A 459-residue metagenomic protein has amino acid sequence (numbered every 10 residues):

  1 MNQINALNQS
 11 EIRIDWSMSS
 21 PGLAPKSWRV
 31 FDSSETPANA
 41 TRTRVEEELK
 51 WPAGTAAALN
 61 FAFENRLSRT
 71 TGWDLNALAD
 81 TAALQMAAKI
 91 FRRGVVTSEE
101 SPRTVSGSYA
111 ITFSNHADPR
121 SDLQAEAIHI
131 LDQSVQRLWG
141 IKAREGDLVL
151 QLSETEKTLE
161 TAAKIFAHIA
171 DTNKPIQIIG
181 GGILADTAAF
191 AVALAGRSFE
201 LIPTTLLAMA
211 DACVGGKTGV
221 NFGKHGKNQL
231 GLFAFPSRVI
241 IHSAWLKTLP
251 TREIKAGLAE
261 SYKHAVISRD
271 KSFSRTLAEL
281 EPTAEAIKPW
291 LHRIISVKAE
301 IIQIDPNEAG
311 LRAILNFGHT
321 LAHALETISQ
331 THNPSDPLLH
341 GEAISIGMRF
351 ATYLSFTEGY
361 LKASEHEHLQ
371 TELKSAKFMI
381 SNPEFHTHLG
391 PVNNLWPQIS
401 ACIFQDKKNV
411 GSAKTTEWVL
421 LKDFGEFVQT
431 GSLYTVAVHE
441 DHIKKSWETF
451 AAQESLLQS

Functional and structural regions predicted by a protein language model:
I4-W16, S20-D32, P37, L49-W51 (+2 more regions): ATP/NTP phosphate-donor binding region
I14-W16, W51, A62-N65, G72-D74 (+4 more regions): C-terminal charged capping/lid subdomain of soluble metabolic enzymes
L152, I179-G181, F317-G318: Glycine-rich beta-strand-to-loop/alpha-helix junction loops that act as flexible
I178-I179, I202: Structural motif
I183-F190, M209, A324: Short glycine/serine/threonine-rich phosphate/pyrophosphate-binding segments that cradle anionic phosphate groups
F190-L280: A glycine/threonine-rich phosphate-anchoring loop and its flanking beta-alpha core in nucleotide/phosphate-binding
R275, E279-P397: Active-site segments that bind and position negatively charged phosphate/pyrophosphate groups
